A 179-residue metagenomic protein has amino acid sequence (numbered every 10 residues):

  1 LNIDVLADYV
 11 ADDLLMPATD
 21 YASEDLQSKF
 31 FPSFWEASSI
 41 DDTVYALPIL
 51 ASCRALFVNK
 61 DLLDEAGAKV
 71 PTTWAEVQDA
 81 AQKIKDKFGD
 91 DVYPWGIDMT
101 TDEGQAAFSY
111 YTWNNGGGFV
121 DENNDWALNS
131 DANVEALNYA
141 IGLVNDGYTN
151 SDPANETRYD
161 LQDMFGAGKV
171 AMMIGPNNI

Functional and structural regions predicted by a protein language model:
L1, V58, G175: A conserved hydrophobic position in a structured secondary element of the catalytic/binding core that shapes
N2-A55, K69, Q78, G89 (+2 more regions): Hinge/lid segment of periplasmic solute-binding proteins
V5, A107, N138-I179: Extracytoplasmic/periplasmic substrate-binding proteins
D12, L62-L63, D79-D86, Y159-M173: Short helices/loops that flank or line small-molecule/ion binding pockets
M16-F30, K69, P94-M99, G117-L137: Short, solvent-exposed loop/beta-turn-alpha elements that line the ligand-binding surface or hinge of extracytoplasmic
D41-V44, L62-D64, D91-W95, G116-W126 (+2 more regions): Flexible glycine/proline-enriched surface loops and loop-helix/loop-strand junctions
K60-P71: Aromatic-glycine-rich donor-binding/catalytic loop that engages nucleotide-sugar donors across glycosyltransferases
A80-K83, N123-A154: Glycine-centered hinge/linker elements that transmit conformational signals in sensory and ligand-binding systems
